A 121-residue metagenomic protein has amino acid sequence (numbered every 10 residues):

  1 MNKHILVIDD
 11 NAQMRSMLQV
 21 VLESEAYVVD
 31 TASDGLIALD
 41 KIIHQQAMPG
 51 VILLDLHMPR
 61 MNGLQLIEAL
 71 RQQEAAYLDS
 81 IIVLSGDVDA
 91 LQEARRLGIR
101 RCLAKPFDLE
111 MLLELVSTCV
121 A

Functional and structural regions predicted by a protein language model:
S16-S24: Charged docking surfaces used in two-component/phosphorelay signaling
T31-V51: Acidic, metal-coordinating helix/loop segments flanking the phosphotransfer/catalytic sites of two-component signaling
D34-I37, N62-L66: Acidic catalytic/metal-coordinating carboxylates
D55: Active-site residues of response regulator receiver
M58: Receiver (REC) domain active-site loop signature in two-component systems and cognate sites in sensor histidine kinases
Q65, L78, D87-L103, E114: Alpha4 helix (beta4-alpha4-beta5 surface) of REC/receiver domains from two-component response regulators
I82-L84: Hydrophobic/aromatic residues positioned on beta-strands within the core alpha/beta folds
F107-T118: C-terminal output helix
